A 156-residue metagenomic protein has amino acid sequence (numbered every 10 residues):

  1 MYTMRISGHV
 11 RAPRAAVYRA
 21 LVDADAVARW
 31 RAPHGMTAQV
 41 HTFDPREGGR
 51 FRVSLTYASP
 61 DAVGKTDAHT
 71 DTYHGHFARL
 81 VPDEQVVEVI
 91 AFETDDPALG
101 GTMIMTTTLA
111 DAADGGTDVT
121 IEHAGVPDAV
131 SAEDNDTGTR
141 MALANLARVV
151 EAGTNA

Functional and structural regions predicted by a protein language model:
M1-A38, T42: Hydrophobic ligand-binding cavity/cleft-lining segments
I6-G8, V40-F43, Y73-R79, M103-D111: Hydrophobic/aromatic beta-strand elements that line small-molecule binding cavities or substrate pockets in beta-rich
R14-A15, F43-E47, A78-Q85, T108-D118 (+1 more regions): A short, structured loop/turn motif at beta-sheet edges
V17-Y18, V27, F51, F77 (+4 more regions): Hydrophobic pocket/interface hotspot
Q39-V89: Glycine-rich portal/gate segments that line the openings of hydrophobic small-molecule binding cavities
A78, V87-R140: Beta-strand/loop substructures that line and gate deep hydrophobic ligand-binding cavities in soluble
R148-A156: Short, highly charged C-terminal tails/helix-capping segments
